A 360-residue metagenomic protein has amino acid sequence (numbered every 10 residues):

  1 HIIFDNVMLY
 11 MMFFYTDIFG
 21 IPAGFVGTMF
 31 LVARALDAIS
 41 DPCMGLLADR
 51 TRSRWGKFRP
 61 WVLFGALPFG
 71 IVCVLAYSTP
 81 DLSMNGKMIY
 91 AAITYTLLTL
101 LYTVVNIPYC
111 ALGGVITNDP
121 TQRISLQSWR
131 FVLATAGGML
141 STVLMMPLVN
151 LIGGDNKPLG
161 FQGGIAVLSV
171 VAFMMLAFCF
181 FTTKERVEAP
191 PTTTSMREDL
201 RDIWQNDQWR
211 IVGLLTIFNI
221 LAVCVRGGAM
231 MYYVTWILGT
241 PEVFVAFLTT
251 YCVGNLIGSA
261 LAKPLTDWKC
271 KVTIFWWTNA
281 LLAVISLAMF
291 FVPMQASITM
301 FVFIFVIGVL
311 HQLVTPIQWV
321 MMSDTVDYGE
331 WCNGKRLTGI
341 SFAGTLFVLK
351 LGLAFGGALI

Functional and structural regions predicted by a protein language model:
H1-I360: Membrane-embedded alpha-helical bundles of multi-pass transporters/translocases, especially carrier/permease families
